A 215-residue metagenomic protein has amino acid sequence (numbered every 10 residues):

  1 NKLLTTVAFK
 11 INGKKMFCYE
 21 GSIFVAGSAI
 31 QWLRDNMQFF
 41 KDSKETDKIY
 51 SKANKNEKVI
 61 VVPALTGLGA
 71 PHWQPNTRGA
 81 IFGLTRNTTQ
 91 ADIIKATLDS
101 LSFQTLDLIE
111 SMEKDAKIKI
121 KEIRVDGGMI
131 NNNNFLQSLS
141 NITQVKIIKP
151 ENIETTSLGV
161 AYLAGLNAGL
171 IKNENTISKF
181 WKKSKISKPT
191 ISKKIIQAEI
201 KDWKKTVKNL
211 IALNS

Functional and structural regions predicted by a protein language model:
N1-D126, I130-S215: Active-site core segments that coordinate phosphate-bearing ligands/cofactors across diverse enzyme families
